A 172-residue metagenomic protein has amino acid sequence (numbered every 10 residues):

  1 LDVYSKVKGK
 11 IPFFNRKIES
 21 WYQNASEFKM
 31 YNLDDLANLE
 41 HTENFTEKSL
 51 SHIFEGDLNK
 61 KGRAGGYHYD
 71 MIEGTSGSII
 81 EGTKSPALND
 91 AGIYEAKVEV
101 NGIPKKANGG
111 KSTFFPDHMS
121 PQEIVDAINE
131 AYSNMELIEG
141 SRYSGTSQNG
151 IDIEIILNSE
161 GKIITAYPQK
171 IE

Functional and structural regions predicted by a protein language model:
L1-Q23: Hydrophobic, gly/ala-rich membrane-insertion helices/peptides used by toxins and envelope proteins
S5, L58, I171: Hydrophobic/aromatic-lined pockets within catalytic cores
N15-G145: N-terminal "domain-start" segment
E130-E172: Active-site or metal-binding loop neighborhoods of secreted/extracellular toxin and effector enzymes
